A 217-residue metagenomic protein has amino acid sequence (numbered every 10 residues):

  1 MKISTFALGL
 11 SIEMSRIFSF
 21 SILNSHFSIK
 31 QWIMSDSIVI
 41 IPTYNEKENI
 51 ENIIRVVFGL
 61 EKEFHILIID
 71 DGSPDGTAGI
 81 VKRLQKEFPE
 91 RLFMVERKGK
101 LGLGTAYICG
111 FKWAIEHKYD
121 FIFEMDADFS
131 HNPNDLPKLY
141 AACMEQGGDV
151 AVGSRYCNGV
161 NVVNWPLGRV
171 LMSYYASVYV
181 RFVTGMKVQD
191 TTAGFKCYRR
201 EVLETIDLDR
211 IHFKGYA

Functional and structural regions predicted by a protein language model:
D36-I38, H65: Cell-envelope/extracellular polymer assembly enzymes that use nucleotide-activated donors
E46-G59: Short, well-formed alpha-helical segments that are part of the catalytic scaffolds of diverse glycosyltransferases
E63-S73, V95-E96, M125: Short beta-strand/loop segment that forms part of the nucleotide-sugar
D70-G79, F129: A conserved acidic beta->alpha catalytic loop
A78-H117: Conserved donor nucleotide-binding strand/loop of the catalytic core
L103-F111, S130, N134, V163-A217: Conserved catalytic loops of nucleotide-sugar-dependent glycosyltransferases that act on lipid-linked
Y119-S130: Short beta-strand-to-loop acidic/aromatic patch adjacent to the donor-nucleotide binding site
N134-S154: Conserved donor-nucleotide/metal-binding helix-loop-beta segment in metal-dependent transferases, i.e., the alpha-helix
